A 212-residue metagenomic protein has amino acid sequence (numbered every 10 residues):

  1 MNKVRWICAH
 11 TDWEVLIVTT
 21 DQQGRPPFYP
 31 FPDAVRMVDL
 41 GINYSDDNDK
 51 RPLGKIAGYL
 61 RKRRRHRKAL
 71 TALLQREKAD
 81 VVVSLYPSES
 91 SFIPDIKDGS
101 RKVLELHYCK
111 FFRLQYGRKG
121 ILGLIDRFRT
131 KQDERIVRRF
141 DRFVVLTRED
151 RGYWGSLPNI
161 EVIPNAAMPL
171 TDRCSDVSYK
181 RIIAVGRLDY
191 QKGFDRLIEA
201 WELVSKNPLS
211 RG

Functional and structural regions predicted by a protein language model:
M1-N2, K180, A184-L203: A conserved mid-protein helix/loop that constitutes part of the nucleotide-sugar donor-binding site
K3-W13, A200-P208: A short, Lys/Arg-enriched amphipathic alpha-helix followed by its capping loop at the start of a domain
W6, D12-A57: N-terminal strand-loop element at the rim of the active site of nucleotide-sugar-dependent glycosyltransferases
H66, S84-E89, L106: Short His-centered aromatic/hydrophobic patch
K68-A72, G123-F143: Membrane-proximal helix-turn-helix segments that form the acceptor-binding/catalytic region of lipid-linked
V81-V83, I96-Q115: Active-site proximal beta-strand in glycosyltransferases
E149, A166: Carbohydrate-associated surface elements
P169-R181, Y190, N207-P208: Nucleotide-sugar donor-binding and catalytic loop/hinge architecture of NDP-sugar-dependent glycosyltransferases
